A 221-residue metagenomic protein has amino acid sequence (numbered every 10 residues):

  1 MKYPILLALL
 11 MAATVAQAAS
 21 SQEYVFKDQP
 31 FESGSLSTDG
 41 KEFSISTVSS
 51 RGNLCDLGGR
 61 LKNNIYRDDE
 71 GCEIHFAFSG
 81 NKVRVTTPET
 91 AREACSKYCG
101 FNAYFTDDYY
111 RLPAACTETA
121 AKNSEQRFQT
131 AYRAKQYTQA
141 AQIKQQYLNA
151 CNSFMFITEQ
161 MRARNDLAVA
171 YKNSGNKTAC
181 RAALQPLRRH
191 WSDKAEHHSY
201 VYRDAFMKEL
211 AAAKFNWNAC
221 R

Functional and structural regions predicted by a protein language model:
A19-E32, L61, D68, F105-R111 (+1 more regions): Tryptophan-anchored aromatic micro-motifs
V25-N63, T90, A141-M155: N-terminal glycine/threonine-rich, aromatic-flanked beta-hairpin/loop signature
D56-N63, A91-S124: Edge beta-strand at a domain terminus
T117-F154: Alpha-helical segment of the N-proximal tetratricopeptide repeat
Y132, K172-G175: Hydrophobic/aromatic side-chain positions at a characteristic register within alpha-helices of tetratricopeptide repeats
K144, A150-N152, H190-K194, H198: Alpha-helical junction/boundary sensor with strong preference for TPR arrays
T158-V169, D193-R221: TPR/TPR-like alpha-solenoid helical repeat scaffolds
K177-A195: TPR/TPR-like (Sel1-like) alpha-helical repeat modules
